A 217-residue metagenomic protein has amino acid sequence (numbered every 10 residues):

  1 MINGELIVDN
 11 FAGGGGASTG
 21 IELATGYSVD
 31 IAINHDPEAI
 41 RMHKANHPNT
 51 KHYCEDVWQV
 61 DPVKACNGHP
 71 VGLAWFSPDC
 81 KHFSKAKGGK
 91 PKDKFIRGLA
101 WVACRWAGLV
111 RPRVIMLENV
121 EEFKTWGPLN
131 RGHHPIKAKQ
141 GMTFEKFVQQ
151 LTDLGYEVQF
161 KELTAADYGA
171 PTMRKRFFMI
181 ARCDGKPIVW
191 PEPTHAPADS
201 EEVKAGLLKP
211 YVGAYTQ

Functional and structural regions predicted by a protein language model:
M1, L23-G26, N46, T152-L154 (+2 more regions): Short, structurally constrained coil/turn elements that cap an alpha-helix or connect an alpha-helix to the following
I2-E5, T25-Y27, H69, V110: Structured loop/turn residues at beta-strand edges in well-structured enzyme cores
E5-Q59: SAM cofactor-binding core of SAM-dependent methyltransferases, primarily the Rossmann-like beta-alpha-beta module
I7, A32, W75, M116-L117: Generic enzyme active-site microenvironment
A12-G13, F76-C80: Glycine-rich His-Gly loop
L23, A45, F76, G108-L109: Solvent-exposed polar/charged
A39-E55, P78-R97: Charged, low-complexity, helix/coiled-coil-prone segments
P62-L73, C80-Q217: Class I S-adenosyl-L-methionine
